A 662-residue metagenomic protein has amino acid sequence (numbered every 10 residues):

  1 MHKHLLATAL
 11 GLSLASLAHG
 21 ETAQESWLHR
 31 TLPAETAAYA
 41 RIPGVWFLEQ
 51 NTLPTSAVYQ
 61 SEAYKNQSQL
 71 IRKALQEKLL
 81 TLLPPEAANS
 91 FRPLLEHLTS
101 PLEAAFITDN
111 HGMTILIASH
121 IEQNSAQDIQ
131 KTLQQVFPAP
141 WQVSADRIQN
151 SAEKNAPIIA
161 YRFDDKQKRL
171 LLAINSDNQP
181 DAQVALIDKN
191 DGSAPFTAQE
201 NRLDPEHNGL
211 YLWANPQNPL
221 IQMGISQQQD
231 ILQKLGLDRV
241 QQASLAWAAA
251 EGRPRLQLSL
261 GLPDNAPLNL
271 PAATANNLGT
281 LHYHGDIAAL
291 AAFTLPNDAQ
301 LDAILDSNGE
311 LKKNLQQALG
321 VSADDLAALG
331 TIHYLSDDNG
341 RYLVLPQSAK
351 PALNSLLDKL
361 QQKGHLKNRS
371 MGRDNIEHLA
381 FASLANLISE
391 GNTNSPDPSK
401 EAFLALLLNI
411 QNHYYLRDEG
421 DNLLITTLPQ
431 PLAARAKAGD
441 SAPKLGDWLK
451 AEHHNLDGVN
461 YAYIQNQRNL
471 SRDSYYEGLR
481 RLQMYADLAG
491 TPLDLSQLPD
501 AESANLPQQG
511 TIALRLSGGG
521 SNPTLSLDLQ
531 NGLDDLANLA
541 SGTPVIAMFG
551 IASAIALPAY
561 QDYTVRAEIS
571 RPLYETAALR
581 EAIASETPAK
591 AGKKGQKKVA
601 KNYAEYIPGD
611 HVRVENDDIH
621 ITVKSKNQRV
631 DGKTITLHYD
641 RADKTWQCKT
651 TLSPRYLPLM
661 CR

Functional and structural regions predicted by a protein language model:
M1-H19: Gram-negative bacterial Sec-dependent N-terminal signal peptides
E21-K154, E200-L245, R255-R341, L345 (+1 more regions): Structural boundary/hinge residues at secondary-structure and domain interfaces
P93-E103, V321-D337, K350-S355, K359-N422 (+4 more regions): Long compositionally biased, domain-poor regions of proteins
A152-D230, L407-L493: A conserved glycine-rich beta-strand in the N-terminal activation segment of trypsin-fold
L404, E419, T426-L428, Y461-T543 (+1 more regions): Extended terminal
L533-A578: Amphipathic alpha-helical segments typified by the pilin-like N-terminal helix that continues immediately C-terminal
D534-G542, P588-R662: Periplasmic/extracellular, small/polar-rich flexible segments of pilin-like filament-forming proteins
E568-Q596: Extended, polar beta-sheet/loop recognition surfaces of beta-rich domains that mediate binding to diverse ligands
